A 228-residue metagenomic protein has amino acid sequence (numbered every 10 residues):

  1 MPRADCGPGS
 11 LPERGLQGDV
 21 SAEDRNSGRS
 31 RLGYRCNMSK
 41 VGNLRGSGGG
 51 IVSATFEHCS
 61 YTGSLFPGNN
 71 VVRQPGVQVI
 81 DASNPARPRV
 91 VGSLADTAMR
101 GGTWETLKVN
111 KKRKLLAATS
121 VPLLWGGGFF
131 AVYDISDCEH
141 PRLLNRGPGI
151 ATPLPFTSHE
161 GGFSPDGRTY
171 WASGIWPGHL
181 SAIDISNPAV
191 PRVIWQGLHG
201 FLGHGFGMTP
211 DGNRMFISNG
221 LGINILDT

Functional and structural regions predicted by a protein language model:
M1-T228: Feature marking well-ordered beta-strand scaffolds used for ligand recognition
